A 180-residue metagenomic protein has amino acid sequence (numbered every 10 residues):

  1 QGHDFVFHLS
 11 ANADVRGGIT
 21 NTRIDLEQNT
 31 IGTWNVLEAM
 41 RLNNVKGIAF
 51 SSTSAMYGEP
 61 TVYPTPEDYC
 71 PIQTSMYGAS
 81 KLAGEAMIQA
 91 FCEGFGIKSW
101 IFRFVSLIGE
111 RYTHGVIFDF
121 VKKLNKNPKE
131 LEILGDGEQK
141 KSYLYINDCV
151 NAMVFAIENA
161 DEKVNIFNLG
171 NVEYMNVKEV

Functional and structural regions predicted by a protein language model:
Q1-G2, E173-V180: Short, intrinsically disordered, charge-balanced linker/junction segments flanking boundaries in proteins
Q1-L107, N147: N-terminal Rossmann-like NAD(P)+-binding domain of SDR-like oxidoreductases, especially those catalyzing
G17-T20, G115-V116, L144, E179: Generic recognition of short, well-ordered alpha-helical segments
M40, C92, L124, A156-I157: Hydrophobic pocket-lining residues that define ligand/cofactor binding sites across diverse proteins
L82, F95-I97, I108-D119, N127-K129 (+4 more regions): Glycine/proline-rich active-site loop of Rossmann-fold NAD(P)-dependent oxidoreductases
E132: Nucleotide-binding/hydrolysis machinery
